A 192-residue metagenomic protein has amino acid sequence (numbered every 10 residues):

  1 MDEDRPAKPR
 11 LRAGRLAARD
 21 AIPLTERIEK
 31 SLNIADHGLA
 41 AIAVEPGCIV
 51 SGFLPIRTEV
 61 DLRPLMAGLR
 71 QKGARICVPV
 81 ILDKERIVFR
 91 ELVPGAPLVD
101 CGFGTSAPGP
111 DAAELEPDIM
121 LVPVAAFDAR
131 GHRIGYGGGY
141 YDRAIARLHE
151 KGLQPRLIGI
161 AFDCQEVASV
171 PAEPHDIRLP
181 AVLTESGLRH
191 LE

Functional and structural regions predicted by a protein language model:
M1-P6, R10, A17-A21, A107 (+3 more regions): Surface-exposed, charge/polar-rich loops and edge strands
D2-E116: N-terminal active-site beta-alpha-beta segment that forms phosphate/nucleotide-binding and substrate-recognition loops
L54, V124, S186: Glycine-rich, N-terminal phosphate-binding loop of Rossmann-like dinucleotide-binding domains
I56-T58, A125-A129: Short glycine-rich anion-binding loops that position phosphate/pyrophosphate groups of nucleotides and phosphorylated
D61, E85, Y140-Y141, E166: Short phosphate-engaging motifs
